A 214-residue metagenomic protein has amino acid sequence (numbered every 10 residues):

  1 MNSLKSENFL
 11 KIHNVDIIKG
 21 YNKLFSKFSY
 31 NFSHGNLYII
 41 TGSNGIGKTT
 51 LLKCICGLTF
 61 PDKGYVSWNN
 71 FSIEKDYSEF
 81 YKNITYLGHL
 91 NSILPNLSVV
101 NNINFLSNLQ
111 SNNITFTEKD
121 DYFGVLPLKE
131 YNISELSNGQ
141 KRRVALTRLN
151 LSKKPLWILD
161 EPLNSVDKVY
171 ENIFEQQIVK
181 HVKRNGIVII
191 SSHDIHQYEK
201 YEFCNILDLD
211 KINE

Functional and structural regions predicted by a protein language model:
C56: Helix-to-loop junction immediately C-terminal to a conserved catalytic motif
P61-K75, E79-F80: Conserved ABC transporter NBD signature motif
L90, P95-S111: Q-loop/switch helix immediately C-terminal to the Walker
I114-K129: Conserved ABC ATPase "signature" region
N132-K141: Conserved ABC ATPase signature
L146, N185: Hydrophobic anchor residue at the start of the ABC signature
W157-E161: Catalytic Walker B motif of ABC-type/P-loop ATPase nucleotide-binding domains
